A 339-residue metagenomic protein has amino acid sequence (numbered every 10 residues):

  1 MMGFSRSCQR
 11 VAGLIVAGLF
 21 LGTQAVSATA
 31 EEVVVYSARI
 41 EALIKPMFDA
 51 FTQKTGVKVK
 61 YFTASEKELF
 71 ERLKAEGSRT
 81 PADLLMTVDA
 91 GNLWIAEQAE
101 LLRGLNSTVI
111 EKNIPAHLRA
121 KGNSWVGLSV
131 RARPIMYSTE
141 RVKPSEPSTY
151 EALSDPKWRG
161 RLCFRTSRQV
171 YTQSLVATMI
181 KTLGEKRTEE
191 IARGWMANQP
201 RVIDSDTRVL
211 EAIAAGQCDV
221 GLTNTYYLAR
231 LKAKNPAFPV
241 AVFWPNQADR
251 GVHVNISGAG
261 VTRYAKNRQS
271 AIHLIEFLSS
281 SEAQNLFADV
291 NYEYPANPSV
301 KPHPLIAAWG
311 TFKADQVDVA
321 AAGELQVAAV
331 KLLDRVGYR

Functional and structural regions predicted by a protein language model:
A12-Q24: Bacterial N-terminal signal peptides
A38, A42-K45, A64, E68 (+2 more regions): Extracytoplasmic ligand-binding site segments that recognize negatively charged/polar headgroups
A38-K60: Short, polar/charged alpha-helical segment
M47, R187-I191, S257, K266-L278 (+1 more regions): Short amphipathic alpha-helical coupling segments at ligand-binding clamshell hinges and other catalytic/signaling
M136-R141, V254-N267, L286: A bilobed periplasmic-binding-protein/Venus flytrap-type ligand-binding module shared by bacterial periplasmic
G160-R168, F277-K301: Periplasmic-binding protein-like
K186-T188, E293-R339: An extracytoplasmic/periplasmic, membrane-proximal ligand-sensing/linker region
D204-Y264, P298-L305: Extracytoplasmic/periplasmic substrate-binding proteins
